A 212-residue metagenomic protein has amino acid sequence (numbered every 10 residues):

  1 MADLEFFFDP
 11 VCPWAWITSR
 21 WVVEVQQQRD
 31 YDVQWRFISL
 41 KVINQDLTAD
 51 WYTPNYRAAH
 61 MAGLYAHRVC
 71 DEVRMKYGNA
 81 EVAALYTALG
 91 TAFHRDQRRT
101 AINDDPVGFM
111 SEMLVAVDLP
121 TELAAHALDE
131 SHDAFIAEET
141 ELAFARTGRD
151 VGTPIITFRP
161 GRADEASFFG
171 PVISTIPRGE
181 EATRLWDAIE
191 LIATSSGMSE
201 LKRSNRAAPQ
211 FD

Functional and structural regions predicted by a protein language model:
M1-E24: Local sequence-structure signature of Cys/Sec-based thiol-disulfide redox active-site neighborhoods
M1-E5, D30-R36, F158-R162: Solvent-exposed, well-ordered amphipathic alpha-helical segments that flank/support binding or catalytic loops
A2, T87-T91, F168-F169: A short alpha-helix capping/helix-coil boundary motif
D9-C12, Y56, H60, H126 (+2 more regions): Charge-dense, low-complexity intrinsically disordered segments
W16-P106, M110, A188, I192 (+2 more regions): Structural alpha/beta surface segment adjacent to cysteine/selenocysteine redox centers across thiol/disulfide enzymes
W21-V25, R99-D212: C-terminal cap of thioredoxin/glutaredoxin-like
